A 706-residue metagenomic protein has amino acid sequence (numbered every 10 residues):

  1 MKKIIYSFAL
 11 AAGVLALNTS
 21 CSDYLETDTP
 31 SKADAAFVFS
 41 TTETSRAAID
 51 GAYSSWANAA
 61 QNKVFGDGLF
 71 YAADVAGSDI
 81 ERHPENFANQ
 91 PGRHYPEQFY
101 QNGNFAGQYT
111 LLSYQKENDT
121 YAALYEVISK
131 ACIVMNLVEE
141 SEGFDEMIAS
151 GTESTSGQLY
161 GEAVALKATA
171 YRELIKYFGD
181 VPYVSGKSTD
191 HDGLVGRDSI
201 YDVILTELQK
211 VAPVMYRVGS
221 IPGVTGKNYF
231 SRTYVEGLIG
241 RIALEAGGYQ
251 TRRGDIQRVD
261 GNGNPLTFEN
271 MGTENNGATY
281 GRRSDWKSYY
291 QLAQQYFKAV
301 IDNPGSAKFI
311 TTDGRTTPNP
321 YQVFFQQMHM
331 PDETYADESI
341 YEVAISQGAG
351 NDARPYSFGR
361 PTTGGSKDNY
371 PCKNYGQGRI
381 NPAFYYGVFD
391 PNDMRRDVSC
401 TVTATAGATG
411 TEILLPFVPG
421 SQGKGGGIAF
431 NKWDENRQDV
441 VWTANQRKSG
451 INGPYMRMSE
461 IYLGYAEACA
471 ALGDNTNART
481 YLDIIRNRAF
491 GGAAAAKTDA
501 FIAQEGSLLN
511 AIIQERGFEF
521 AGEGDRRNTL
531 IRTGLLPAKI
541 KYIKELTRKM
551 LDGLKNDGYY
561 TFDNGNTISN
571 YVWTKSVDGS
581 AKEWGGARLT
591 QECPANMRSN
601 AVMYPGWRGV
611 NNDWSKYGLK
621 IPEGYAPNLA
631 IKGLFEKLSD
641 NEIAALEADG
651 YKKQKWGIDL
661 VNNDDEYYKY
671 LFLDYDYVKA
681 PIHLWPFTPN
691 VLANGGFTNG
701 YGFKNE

Functional and structural regions predicted by a protein language model:
M1-P30, T529-R532: Bacterial Sec-dependent N-terminal signal peptides
S20-C21, L124, L205, G226 (+5 more regions): Long, intrinsically disordered, low-complexity segments
S22-N102, V181, Y229-E236, R241-F417 (+5 more regions): An aromatic- and glycine-enriched ligand-binding surface/loop that stacks and positions planar moieties
E43-D50, S54-A60, V64, F87-F178 (+7 more regions): Conserved, well-structured interaction surfaces
P96-A106, E140, Y385-M458, P689-E706: Flexible, polar/acidic helix-loop-strand segments at domain edges
E173, Y177, E245, Y249-R252 (+4 more regions): Alpha-helix C-terminal capping/termination sites
